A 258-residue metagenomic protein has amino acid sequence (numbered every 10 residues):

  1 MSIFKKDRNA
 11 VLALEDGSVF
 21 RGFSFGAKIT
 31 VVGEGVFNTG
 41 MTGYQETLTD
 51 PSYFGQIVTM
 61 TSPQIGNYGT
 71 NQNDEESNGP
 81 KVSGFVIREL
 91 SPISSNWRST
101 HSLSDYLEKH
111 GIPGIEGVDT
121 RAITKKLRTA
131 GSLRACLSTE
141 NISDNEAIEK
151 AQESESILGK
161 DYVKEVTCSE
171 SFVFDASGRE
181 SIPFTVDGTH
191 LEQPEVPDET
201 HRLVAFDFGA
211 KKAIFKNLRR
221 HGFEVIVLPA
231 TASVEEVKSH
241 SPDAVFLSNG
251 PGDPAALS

Functional and structural regions predicted by a protein language model:
S2-H240, P254: RNA-binding accessory domains that recognize and position tRNA/RNA substrates
S239, D243-A244, S248-S258: Cysteine-nucleophile active-site neighborhood
